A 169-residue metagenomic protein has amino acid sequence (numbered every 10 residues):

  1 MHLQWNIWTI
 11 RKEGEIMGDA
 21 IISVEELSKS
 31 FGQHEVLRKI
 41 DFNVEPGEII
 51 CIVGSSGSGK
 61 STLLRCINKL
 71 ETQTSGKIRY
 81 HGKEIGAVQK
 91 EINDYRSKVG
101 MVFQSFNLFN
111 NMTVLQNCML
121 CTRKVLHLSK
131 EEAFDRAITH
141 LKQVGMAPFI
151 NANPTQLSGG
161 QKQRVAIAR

Functional and structural regions predicted by a protein language model:
M1-S28: ABC-family P-loop ATPase nucleotide-binding domain
D19-R169: ABC family nucleotide-binding domain
